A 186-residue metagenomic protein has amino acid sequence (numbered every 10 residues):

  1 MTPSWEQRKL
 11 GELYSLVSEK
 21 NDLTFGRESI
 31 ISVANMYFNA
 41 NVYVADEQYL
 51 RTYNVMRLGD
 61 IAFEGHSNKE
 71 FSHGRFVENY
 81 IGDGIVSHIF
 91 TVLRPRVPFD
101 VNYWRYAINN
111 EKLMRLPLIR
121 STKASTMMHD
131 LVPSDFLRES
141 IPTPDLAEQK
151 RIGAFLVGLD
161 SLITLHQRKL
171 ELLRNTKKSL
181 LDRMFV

Functional and structural regions predicted by a protein language model:
M1-V186: Feature detects amphipathic, helix-rich regulatory segments
